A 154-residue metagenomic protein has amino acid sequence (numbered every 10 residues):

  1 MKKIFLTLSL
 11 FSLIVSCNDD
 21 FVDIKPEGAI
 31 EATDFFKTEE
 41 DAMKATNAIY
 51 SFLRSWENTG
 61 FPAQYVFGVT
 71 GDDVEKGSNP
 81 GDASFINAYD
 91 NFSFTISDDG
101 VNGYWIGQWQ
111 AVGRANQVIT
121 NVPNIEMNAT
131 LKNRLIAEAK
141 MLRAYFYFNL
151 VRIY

Functional and structural regions predicted by a protein language model:
M1-E27: Bacterial Sec-dependent N-terminal signal peptides
C17-Y65: Membrane-proximal, proline-rich intrinsically disordered regions
V22-K25, E31, F36-K37, T70 (+3 more regions): Generic, ordered loop/turn and secondary-structure boundary motif
M43, N47, S51-E57, P80-Y154: Conserved, well-structured interaction surfaces
T59-A63, G71, A129: Alpha-helix N-cap/helix-initiation sites
G71-D82: Core domains of carbohydrate- and sulfate-ester-processing enzymes
